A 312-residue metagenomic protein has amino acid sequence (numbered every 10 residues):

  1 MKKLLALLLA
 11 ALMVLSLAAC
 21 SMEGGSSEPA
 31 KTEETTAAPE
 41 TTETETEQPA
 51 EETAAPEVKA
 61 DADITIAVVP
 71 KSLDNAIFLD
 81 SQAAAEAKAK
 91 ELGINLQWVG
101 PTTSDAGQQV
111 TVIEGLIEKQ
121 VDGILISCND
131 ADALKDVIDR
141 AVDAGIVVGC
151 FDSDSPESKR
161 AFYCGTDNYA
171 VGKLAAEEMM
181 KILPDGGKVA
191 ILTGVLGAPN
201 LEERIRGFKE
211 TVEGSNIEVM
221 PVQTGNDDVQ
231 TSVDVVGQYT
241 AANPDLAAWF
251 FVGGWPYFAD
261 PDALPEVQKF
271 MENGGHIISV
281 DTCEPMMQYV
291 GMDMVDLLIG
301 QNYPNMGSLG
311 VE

Functional and structural regions predicted by a protein language model:
M1-K2, A85: N-terminal hydrophobic targeting signals that begin at the initiator methionine
K2-K3, K71: A general lysine-centric signal
K3-E23: Sec-dependent N-terminal signal peptides of Gram-positive bacterial secreted proteins and lipoproteins
C20-E312: A residue-level marker of the well-folded mature domains of exported/periplasmic proteins
